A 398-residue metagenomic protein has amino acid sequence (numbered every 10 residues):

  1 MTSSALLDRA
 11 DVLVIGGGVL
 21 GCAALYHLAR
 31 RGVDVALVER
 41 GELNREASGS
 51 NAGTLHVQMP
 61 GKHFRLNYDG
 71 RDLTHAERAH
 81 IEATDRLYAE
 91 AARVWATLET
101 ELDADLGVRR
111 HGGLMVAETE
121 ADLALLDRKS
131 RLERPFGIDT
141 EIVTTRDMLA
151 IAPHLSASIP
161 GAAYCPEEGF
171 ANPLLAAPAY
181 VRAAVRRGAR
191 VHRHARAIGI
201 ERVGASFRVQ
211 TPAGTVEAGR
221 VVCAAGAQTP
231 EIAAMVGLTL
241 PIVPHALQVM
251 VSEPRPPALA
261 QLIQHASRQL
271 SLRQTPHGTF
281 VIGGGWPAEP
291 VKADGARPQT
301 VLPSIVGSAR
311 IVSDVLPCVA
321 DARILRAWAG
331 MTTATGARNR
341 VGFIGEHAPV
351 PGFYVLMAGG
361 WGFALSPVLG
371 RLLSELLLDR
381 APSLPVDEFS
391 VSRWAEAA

Functional and structural regions predicted by a protein language model:
A10-L37: N-terminal Rossmann-like FAD-binding beta1-loop-alpha1 element of flavoenzymes
A29-N51: Glycine-rich FAD pyrophosphate-binding loop
N44-R45, T215-A260: Central helical "cap/lid" subdomain
H56-R146: Dinucleotide-binding Rossmann-like beta1-alpha1 core, especially the glycine-rich loop that anchors the ADP
A104-A117, K129-S130, R134-F136, T140-R187 (+2 more regions): Helix-loop-beta segment of a Rossmann-like dinucleotide-binding subdomain
A162-G219: Helical element adjacent to the flavin cofactor pocket in flavoenzyme catalytic cores
P256-P351: Active-site lid/adjacent beta-loop-alpha segment flanking the redox-cofactor pocket in flavoenzymes
R310-A398: C-terminal catalytic lobe of FAD-dependent flavoproteins
